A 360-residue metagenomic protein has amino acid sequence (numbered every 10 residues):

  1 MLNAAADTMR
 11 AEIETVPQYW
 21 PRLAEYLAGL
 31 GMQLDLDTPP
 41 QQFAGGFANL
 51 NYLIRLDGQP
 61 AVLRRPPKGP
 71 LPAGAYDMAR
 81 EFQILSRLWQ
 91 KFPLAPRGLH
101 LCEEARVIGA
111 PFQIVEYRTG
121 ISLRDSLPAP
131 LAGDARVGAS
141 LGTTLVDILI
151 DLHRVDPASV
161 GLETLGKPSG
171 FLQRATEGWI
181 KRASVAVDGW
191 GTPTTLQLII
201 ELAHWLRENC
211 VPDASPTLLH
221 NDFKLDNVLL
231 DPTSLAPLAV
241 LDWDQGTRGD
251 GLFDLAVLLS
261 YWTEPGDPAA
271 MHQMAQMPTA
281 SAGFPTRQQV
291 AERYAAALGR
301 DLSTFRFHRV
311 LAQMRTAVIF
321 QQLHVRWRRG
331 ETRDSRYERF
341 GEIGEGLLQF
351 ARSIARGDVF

Functional and structural regions predicted by a protein language model:
L2-D35: Juxta-kinase regulatory segment immediately upstream of eukaryotic protein kinase catalytic domains
D37-L218, P232-S234, V359: ATP-binding pocket architecture of kinase catalytic cores
G166-K167, D301-A312: All-alpha amphipathic helical-bundle segments outside canonical DNA-binding/catalytic cores that form hydrophobic
L218-H220, L225: Catalytic-loop of the protein kinase fold
L241-G246: Activation of the activation-loop gatekeeper triad in protein kinase-fold domains
F253-L298, A312-G330: Active-site activation/catalytic loop segments of kinase-like enzymes and analogous catalytic loops in related
R300-T304, R315-F360: Helical subdomain adjoining the active site within ATP-dependent kinase catalytic cores
